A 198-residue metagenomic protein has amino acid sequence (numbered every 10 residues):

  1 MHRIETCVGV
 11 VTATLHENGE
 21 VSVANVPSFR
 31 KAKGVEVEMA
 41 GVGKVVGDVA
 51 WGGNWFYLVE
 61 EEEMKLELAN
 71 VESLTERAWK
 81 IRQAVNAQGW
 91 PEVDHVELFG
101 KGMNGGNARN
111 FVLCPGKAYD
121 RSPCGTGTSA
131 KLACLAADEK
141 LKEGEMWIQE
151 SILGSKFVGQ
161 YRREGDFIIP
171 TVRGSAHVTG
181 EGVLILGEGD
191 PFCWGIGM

Functional and structural regions predicted by a protein language model:
M1-M198: Active-site proximal loop and beta-alpha junction motif in alpha/beta enzyme cores
